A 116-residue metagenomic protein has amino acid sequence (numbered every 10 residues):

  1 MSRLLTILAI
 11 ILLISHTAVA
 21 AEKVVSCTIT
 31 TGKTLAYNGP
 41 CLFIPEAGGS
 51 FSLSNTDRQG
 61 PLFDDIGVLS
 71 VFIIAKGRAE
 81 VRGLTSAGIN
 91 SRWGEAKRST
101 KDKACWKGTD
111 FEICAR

Functional and structural regions predicted by a protein language model:
S2-L8: Sec-dependent signal peptide recognition, specifically the positively charged N-region followed immediately by
I14-T17: N-terminal signal peptide c-region/cleavage motif recognized by signal peptidases
A21-R116: Cysteine-centric segments in proteins
